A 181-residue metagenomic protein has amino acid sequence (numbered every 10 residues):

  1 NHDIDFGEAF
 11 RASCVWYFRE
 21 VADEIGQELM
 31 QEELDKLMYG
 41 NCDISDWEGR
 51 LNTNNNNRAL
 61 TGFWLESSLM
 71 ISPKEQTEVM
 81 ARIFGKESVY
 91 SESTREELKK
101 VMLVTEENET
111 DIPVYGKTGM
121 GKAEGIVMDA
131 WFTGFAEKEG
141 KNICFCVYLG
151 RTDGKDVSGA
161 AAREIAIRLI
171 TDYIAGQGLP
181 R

Functional and structural regions predicted by a protein language model:
N1-F6, E20-M80: Mid-domain, small-residue-enriched loop/turn segments at the edges of structured enzyme/sensor domains
F18, A22-E28, S72-R181: Structured C-terminal helix/loop/strand segments within mature extracytoplasmic catalytic/sensor domains
